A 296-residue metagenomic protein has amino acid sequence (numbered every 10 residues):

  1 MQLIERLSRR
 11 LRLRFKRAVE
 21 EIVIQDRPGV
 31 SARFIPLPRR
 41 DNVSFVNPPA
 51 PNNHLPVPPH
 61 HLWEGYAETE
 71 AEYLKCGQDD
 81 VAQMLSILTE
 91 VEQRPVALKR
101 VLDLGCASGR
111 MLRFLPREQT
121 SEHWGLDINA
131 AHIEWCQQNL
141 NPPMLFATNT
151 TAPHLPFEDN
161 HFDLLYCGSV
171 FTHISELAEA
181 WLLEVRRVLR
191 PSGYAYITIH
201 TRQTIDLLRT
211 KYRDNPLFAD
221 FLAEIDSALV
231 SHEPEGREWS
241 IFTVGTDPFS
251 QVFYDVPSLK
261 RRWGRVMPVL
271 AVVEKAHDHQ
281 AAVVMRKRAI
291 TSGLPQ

Functional and structural regions predicted by a protein language model:
C76-A97: Conserved alpha-helix/loop element of class I SAM-dependent methyltransferases that forms part of the SAM/SAH-binding
A97-G105: Conserved class I S-adenosyl-L-methionine
R110-H154: Class I SAM-dependent methyltransferase SAM/SAH-binding core
P153-L165: A short acidic, Gly/Pro-enriched loop at the edge of an enzyme's catalytic core that lines a small-molecule cofactor
L164-L177: A short SAM/SAH-binding and catalytic strip from SAM-dependent methyltransferases
E179-P191: A short glycine-rich, Lys/Arg-flanked "PGG" loop and its adjoining helix->strand segment in the class I
Y196-D226: Conserved class I S-adenosyl-L-methionine
D247-V266: Short alpha-helix
